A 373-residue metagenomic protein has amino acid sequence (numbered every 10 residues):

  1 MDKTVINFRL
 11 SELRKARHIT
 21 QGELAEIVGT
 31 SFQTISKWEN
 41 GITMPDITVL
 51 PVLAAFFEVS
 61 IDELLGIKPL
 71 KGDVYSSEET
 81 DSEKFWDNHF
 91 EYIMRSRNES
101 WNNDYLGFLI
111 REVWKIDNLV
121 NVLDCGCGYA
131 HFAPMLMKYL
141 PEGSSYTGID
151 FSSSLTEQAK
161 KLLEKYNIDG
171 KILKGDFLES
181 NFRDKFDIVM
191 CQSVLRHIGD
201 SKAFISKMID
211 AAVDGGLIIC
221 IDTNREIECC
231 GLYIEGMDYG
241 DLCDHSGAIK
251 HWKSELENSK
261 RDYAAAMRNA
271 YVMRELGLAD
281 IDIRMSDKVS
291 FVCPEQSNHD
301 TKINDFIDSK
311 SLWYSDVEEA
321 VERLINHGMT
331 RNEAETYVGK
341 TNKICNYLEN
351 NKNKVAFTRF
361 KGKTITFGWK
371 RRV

Functional and structural regions predicted by a protein language model:
M1-A16: A short, Lys/Arg-rich alpha-helix, primarily the initiator
T48-E63: DNA major-groove recognition helix of helix-turn-helix/homeodomain DNA-binding modules
K68-V120, H131-M135, Y139, L155: Conserved class I S-adenosyl-L-methionine
L123-C125, Y129-E179: Class I SAM-dependent methyltransferase SAM/SAH-binding core
M190: A conserved beta-strand element that flanks and buttresses the S-adenosyl-L-methionine
A203-L217: A short glycine-rich, Lys/Arg-flanked "PGG" loop and its adjoining helix->strand segment in the class I
C220-D308: Conserved catalytic/acceptor-binding region of the Class I
M267, D282-V373: Conserved Class I S-adenosyl-L-methionine
